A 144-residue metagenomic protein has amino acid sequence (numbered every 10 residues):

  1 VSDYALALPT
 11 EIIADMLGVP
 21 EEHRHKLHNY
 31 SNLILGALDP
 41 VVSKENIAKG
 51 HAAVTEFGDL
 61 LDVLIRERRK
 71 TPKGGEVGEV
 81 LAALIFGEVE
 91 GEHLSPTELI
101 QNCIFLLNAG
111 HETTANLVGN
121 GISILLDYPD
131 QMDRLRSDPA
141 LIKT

Functional and structural regions predicted by a protein language model:
V1-T144: Cytochrome P450
